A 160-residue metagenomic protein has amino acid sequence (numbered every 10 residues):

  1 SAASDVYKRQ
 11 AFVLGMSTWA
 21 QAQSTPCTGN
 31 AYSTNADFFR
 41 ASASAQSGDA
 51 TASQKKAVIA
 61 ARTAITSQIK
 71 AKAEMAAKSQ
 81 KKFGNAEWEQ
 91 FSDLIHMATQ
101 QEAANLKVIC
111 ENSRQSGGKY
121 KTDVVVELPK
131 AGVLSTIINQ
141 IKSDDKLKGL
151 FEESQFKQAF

Functional and structural regions predicted by a protein language model:
S1, T18-W19: Short linear Ser/Thr-Pro motifs
S1-Y7: Short, small-residue-biased leader/transition segments that mark boundaries at the very start of proteins
K8-S17: Bacterial N-terminal signal peptides
A22-F160: Domain-level marker for long, solvent-exposed, non-transmembrane regions
